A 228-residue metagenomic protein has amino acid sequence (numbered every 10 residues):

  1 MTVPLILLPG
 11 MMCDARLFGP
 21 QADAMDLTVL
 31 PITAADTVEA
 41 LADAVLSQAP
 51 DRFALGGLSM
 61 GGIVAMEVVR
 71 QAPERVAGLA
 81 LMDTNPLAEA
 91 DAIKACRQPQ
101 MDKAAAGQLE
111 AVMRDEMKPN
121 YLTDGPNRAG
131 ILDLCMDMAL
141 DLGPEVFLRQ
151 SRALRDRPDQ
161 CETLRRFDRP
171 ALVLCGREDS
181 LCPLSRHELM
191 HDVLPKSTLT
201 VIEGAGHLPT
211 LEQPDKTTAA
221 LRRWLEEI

Functional and structural regions predicted by a protein language model:
P9-M11, G57-G62, G176: Conserved alpha/beta-hydrolase "nucleophile elbow" surrounding the catalytic nucleophile
M11-G56, E67-A72, A219: Active-site loop/oxyanion-hole signature of alpha/beta-hydrolase fold enzymes
R70-Q71, R75-D115: Flexible "cap/lid" loop of the alpha/beta hydrolase fold
E89-A92, Q108-R166: Conserved alpha/beta-hydrolase catalytic His-Asp/Glu region
F167, V173-C175, D179: Short beta-strand/loop motif that positions the catalytic acidic residue of the alpha/beta-hydrolase fold
R169, P183-D192: Short alpha-helix in the alpha/beta-hydrolase fold that links the catalytic acid
H191-H207: Catalytic histidine neighborhood in serine/cysteine hydrolases with alpha/beta-hydrolase-type architecture
A205-T218: Catalytic histidine-centered segment of alpha/beta-hydrolase-like enzymes
